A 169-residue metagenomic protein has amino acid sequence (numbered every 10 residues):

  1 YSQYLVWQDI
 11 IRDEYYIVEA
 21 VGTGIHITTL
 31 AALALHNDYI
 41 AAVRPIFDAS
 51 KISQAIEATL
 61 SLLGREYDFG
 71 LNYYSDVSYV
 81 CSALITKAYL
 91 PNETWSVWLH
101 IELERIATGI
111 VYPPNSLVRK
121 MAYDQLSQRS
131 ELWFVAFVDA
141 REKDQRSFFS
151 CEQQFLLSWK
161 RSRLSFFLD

Functional and structural regions predicted by a protein language model:
Y1-V43, Y67-Y79: Glycine-rich catalytic cores of cysteine/serine-nucleophile enzymes that process amide/ester linkages in cell-envelope
V6-W7, A31, I56, I106 (+1 more regions): Generic structural signal for short, flexible, solvent-exposed coil/loop and linker residues
G24, A49, R105: Residue-level detector of flexible, active-site-proximal loop/helix-junction positions within diverse enzyme catalytic
A34-W95: Long, low-complexity intrinsically disordered regions
N72-D169: Activation targets extended, charge/polar-rich intrinsically disordered C-terminal tails
